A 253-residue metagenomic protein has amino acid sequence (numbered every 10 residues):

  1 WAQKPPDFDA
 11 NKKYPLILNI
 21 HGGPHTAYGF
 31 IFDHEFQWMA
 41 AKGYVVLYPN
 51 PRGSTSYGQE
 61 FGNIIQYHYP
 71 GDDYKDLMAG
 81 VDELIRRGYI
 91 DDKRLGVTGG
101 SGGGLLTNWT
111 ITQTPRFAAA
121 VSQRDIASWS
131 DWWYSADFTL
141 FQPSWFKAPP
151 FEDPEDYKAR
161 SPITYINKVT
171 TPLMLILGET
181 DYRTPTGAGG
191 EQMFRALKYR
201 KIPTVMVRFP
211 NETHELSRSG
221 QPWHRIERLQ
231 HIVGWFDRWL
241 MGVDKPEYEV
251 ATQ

Functional and structural regions predicted by a protein language model:
W1-D7, N19, D82, R86: Flexible, glycine/threonine-enriched loop-and-boundary segments that flank and lead into catalytic domains of large
W1-K12, S161-N167: Short beta-strand-to-loop junctions in surface cap/lid or active-site-entrance loops
Q3, N19-I20, T98, I176: Short hydrophobic segments within beta-strands
K4, G22, P210-N211: Non-catalytic surface loops within mature trypsin-like serine protease
P6-F8, P24, D181: Residues that cap or initiate secondary-structure elements
N11-G22: Short beta-strand element of the alpha/beta-hydrolase
H21, Y44-V45: Extended alpha-helical regions
T26, D33-K42, Y48-Q253: Active-site-proximal cap/loop segments of hydrolase catalytic domains
